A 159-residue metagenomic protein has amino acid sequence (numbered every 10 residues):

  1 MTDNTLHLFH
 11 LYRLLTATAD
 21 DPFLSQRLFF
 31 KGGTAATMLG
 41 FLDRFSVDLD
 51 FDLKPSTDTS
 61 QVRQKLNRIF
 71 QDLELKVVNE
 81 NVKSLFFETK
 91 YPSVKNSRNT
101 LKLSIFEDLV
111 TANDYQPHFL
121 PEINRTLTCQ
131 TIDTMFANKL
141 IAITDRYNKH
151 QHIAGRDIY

Functional and structural regions predicted by a protein language model:
M1, Y12, T100-Y159: Catalytic cores of NTP-dependent nucleotidyl/adenyl transfer enzymes across multiple folds
M1-F29: Helical scaffold of the NTase/Pol beta-like nucleotidyltransferase catalytic core
A19-L49, L53-K54: Active-site nucleotide-donor binding segment shared across nucleotidyl transfer reactions
K31, D52, E88-K90, S104-F106 (+1 more regions): Residues in well-ordered beta-strands of folded domains
P55-T57, R146: A generic structural motif
D58-Q64: Short, conserved charged micro-motifs
L66-F70: A short, contiguous, amphipathic alpha-helix enriched in charged residues
Q71-L109: Conserved catalytic core of two-metal-ion nucleotidyltransferases
